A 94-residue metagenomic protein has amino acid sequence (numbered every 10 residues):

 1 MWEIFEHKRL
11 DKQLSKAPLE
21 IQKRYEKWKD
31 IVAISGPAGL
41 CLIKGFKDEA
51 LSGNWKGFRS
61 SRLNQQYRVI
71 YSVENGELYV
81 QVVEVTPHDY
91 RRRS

Functional and structural regions predicted by a protein language model:
M1, K12-K16, E20-Q22, S52 (+1 more regions): Enriched for short, Lys/Arg-rich terminal
I4-K8: PIN/NYN-family metal-dependent endoribonuclease catalytic core
R9-I43: N-terminal first-folded block
I34-S61: A short, surface-exposed loop/turn module that caps and links secondary-structure elements
